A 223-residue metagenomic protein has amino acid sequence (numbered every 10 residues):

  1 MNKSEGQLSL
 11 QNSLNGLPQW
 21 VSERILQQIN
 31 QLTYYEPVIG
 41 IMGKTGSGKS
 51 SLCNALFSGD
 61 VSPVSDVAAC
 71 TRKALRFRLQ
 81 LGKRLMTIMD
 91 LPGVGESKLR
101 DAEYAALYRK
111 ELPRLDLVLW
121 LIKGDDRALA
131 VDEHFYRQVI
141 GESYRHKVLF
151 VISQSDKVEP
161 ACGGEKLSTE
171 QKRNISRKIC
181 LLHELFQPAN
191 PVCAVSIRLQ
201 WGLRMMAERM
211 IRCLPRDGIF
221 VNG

Functional and structural regions predicted by a protein language model:
M1-L91: Conserved G1/Walker A P-loop phosphate-binding module
A55-L56, D101-Y104, E133-Y136, G163-L167 (+1 more regions): Short, glycine/charged-enriched secondary-structure capping and boundary segments
V64, E96-L99, E159-A161: A generic structural signal for short coil/turn motifs at secondary-structure boundaries
T71-A74, L91-L115, I122-G141: Switch II of P-loop NTPase G domains
G93-G95, D125-R127, Q154-V158, R198-W201: Conserved nucleotide-binding/hydrolysis micro-motifs of P-loop NTPases
V118-G124, F150-Q154: Conserved beta-strand segments of the P-loop GTPase G domain that flank and frequently precede/overlap
S143-V148: A short helix->loop->beta-strand "cap" motif at the edges of active sites that frequently abuts
D156-N222: Canonical P-loop GTPase G-domain recognition
